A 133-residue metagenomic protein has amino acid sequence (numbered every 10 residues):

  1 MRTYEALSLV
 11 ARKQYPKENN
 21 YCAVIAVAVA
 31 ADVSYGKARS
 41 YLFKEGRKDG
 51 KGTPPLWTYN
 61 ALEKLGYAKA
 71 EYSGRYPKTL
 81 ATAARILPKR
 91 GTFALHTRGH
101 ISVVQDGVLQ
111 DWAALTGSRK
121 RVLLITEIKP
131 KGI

Functional and structural regions predicted by a protein language model:
M1-G52, L56-A70, I133: Active-site nucleophile-adjacent alpha helix/oxyanion-hole segment immediately C-terminal to the catalytic cysteine
E45-G99, Q105-A114, S118-E127: Conserved active-site-adjacent core of cysteine acyl-enzyme catalytic domains
E127-I133: Short, solvent-exposed cationic patches
